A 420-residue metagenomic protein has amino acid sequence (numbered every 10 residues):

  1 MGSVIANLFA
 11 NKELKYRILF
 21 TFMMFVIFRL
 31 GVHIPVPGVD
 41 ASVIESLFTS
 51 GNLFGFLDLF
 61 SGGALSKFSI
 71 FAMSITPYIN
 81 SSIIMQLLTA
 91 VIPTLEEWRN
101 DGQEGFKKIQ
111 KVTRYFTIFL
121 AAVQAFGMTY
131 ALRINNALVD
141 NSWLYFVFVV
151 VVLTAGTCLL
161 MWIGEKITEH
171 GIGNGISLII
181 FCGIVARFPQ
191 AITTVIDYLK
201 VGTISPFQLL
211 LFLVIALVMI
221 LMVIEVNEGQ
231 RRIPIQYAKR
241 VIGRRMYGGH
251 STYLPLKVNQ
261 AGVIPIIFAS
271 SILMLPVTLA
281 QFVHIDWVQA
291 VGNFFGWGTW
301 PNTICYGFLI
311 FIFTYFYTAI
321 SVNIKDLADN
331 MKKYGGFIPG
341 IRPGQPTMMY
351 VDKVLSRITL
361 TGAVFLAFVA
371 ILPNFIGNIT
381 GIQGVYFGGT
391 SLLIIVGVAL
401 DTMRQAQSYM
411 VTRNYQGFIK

Functional and structural regions predicted by a protein language model:
M1-R99, E104-K420: N-terminal cationic and glycine-rich segments that engage phosphates or anionic surfaces
